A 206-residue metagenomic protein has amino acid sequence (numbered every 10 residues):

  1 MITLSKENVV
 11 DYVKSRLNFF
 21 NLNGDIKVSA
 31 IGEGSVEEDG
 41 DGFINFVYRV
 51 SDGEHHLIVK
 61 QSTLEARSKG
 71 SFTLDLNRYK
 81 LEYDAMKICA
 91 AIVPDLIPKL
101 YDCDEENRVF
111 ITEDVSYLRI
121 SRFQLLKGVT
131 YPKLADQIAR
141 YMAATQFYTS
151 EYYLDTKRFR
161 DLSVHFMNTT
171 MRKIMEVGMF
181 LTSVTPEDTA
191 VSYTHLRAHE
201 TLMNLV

Functional and structural regions predicted by a protein language model:
M1-R108: Conserved NTP-binding catalytic cores of kinases and kinase-like/nucleotidyltransferase enzymes across multiple kinase
S62, V115-S116, H199: Anionic group-transfer/hydrolysis microenvironments
V109-Y117: Conserved short submotifs of the Hanks-type protein kinase catalytic core that shape the nucleotide-binding pocket
R122-K157: Conserved kinase catalytic-core helix
T149-M179: Coupling/switch/interface segments within P-loop NTPase motor domains and analogous charged loops in nucleic-acid
G178, S183, A190-V191: Intrinsically disordered, low-complexity segments enriched in glycine and mixed charged residues
T194-T201: Conserved small/polar residues in nucleotide/adenosyl-binding loops
